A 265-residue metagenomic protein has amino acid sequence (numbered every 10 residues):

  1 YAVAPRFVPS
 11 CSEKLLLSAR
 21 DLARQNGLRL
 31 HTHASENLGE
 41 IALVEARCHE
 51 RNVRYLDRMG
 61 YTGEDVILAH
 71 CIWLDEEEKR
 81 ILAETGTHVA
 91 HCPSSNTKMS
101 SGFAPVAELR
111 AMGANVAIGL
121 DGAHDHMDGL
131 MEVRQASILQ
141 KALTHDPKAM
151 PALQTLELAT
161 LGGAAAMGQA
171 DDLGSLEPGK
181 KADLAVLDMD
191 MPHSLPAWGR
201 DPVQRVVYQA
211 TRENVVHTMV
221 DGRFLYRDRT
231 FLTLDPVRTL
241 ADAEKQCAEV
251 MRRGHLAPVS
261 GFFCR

Functional and structural regions predicted by a protein language model:
Y1-H88, M99-V116, M131-R134, D171: Histidine/acidic residue-rich metal-binding segments in metalloenzymes
S10, K14, R47, R51 (+10 more regions): Conserved active-site and cofactor/substrate-binding residues in soluble primary-metabolism enzymes
R20-A23, G60, S137-K141, M167 (+1 more regions): Structural signal for hydrophobic packing residues in well-ordered secondary-structure cores of soluble enzyme domains
E36, P93-K98, D121-H124: Short, acidic/turn-prone active-site loops that include or flank metal/cofactor- and phosphate-binding residues
G39-E40, K98-M99, D125-H126, L195: Short secondary-structure capping/turn micro-motifs that flank functional sites
R58-D65, A107-M191, P196, Q209: His/Asp/Glu-enriched, well-ordered alpha-helical/loop segment that forms or immediately abuts the divalent-metal
L68-H70, H91-S94, I118-L120, D221 (+1 more regions): Thr-Gly-centered strand-to-loop micro-motif
T160-R265: Active-site microenvironment of metallo-dependent hydrolases
